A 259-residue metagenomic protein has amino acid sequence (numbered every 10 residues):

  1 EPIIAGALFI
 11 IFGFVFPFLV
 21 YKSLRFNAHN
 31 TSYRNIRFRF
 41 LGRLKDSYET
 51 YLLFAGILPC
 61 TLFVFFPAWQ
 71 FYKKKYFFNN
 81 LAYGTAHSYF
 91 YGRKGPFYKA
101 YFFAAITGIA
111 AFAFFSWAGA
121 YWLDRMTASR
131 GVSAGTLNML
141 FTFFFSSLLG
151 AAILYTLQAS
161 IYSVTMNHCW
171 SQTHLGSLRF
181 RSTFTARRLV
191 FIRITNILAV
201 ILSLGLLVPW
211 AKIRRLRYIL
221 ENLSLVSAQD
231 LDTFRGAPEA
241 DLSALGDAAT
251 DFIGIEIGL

Functional and structural regions predicted by a protein language model:
E1-F12, A111-Q158, K212, L216-D230 (+1 more regions): Membrane-helix interface segments in multi-pass membrane proteins
E1-F54, L58-F77: Transmembrane-helix bundle segments that line or gate the permeation/cavity pathway in multi-pass membrane proteins
G6-F14, G56-V64, I106, F145-T156 (+1 more regions): Hydrophobic alpha-helical transmembrane segments of multi-pass membrane proteins
N27-S47, K75-F97, M166-L189, L220-A240: Juxtamembrane inter-helical linkers in multi-pass membrane proteins
D46-Y48, L53, Y89-T107, T142-S146 (+2 more regions): Membrane-water interface at loop-to-transmembrane-helix junctions
P59-Y72, A105-D124, I197-R214: Alpha-helical transmembrane segments and their membrane-interface junctions in multi-pass membrane proteins
K99, F103, S224-L259: A membrane-cytosol interface segment of integral membrane proteins
I161, T165, C169, A199 (+1 more regions): Membrane-helix cytosolic exit motif
